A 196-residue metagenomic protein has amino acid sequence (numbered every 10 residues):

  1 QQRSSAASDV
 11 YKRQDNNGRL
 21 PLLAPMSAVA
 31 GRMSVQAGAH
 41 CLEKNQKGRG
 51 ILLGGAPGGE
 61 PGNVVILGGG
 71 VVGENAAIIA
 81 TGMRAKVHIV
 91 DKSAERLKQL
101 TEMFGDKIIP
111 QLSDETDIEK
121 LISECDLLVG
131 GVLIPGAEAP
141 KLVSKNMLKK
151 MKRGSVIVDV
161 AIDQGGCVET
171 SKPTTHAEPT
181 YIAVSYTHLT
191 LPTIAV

Functional and structural regions predicted by a protein language model:
Q1-A7, Y11, H188-V196: Single conserved hydrophobic/aromatic residue that forms the stacking wall/gate of nucleotide- or nucleobase-binding
S4, S155-Y186: Rossmann-fold NAD(P)-binding glycine/threonine-rich loop
S4-G62: Glycine/serine-rich phosphate-binding loop and adjoining beta1-alpha1 elements at the start of nucleotide-handling
A7, R84, C125-D126, G154: Short, well-ordered alpha-helix to beta-strand connector turns
G50-E124, G130: Glycine-rich phosphate/diphosphate-binding loop of Rossmann-like nucleotide-binding domains
V72-A77, A137-P140, C167: Short glycine/serine/threonine-rich phosphate/pyrophosphate-binding segments that cradle anionic phosphate groups
E124, A137-R153: Rossmann-fold NAD(P) dinucleotide-binding segment
